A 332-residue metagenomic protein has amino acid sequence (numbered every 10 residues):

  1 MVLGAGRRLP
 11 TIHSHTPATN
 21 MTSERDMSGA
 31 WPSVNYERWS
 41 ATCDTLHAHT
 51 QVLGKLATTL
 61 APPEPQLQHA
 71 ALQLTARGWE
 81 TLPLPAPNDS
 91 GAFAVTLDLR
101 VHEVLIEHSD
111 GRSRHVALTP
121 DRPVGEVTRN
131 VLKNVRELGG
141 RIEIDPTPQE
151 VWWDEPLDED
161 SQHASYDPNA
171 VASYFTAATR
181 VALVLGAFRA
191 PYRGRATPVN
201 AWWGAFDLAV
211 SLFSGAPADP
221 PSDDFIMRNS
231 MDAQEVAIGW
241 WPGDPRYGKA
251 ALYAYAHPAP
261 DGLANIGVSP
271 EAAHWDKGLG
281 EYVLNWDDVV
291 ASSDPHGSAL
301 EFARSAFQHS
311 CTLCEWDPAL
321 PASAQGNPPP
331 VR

Functional and structural regions predicted by a protein language model:
G4-G6: Residue-identity detector for glycine
L9-T11, P17: Short, positively charged and aromatic/hydrophobic N-terminal segments
T22-A92: N-terminal ordered "arm"
T22-S23, D44, W275-R332: TerminUS-proximal long segments
L74-W153: Long, hydrophobic/aromatic-enriched structural stretches that serve as scaffold segments
P87-T96, E126, P242, H274-E281 (+2 more regions): Ser/Thr/Asn(+Pro)-rich, low-complexity disordered segments
E159-P242: Aromatic/basic-lined ligand-recognition segments that form π-stacking hydrophobic pockets flanked by Lys/Arg to engage
A233-V283: Low-complexity, glycine/alanine/valine/leucine- and proline-rich hydrophobic stretches
